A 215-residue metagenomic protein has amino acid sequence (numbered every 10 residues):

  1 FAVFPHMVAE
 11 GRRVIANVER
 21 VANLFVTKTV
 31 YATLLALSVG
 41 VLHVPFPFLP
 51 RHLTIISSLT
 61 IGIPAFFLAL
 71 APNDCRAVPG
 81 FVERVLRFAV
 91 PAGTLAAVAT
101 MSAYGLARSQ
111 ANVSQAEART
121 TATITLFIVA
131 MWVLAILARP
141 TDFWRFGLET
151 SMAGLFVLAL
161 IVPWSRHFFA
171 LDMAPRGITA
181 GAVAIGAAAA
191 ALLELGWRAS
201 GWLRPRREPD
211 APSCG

Functional and structural regions predicted by a protein language model:
F1-W144, V157-V162: Membrane-embedded transport module
T100, L106-G215: C-terminal transmembrane module of polytopic membrane proteins
